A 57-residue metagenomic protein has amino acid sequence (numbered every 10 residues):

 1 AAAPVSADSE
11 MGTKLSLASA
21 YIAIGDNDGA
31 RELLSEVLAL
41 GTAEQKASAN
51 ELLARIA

Functional and structural regions predicted by a protein language model:
A1-E32, A39, A43-S48, A57: Intrinsically disordered, low-complexity acidic segments enriched in Asp/Glu and Pro
